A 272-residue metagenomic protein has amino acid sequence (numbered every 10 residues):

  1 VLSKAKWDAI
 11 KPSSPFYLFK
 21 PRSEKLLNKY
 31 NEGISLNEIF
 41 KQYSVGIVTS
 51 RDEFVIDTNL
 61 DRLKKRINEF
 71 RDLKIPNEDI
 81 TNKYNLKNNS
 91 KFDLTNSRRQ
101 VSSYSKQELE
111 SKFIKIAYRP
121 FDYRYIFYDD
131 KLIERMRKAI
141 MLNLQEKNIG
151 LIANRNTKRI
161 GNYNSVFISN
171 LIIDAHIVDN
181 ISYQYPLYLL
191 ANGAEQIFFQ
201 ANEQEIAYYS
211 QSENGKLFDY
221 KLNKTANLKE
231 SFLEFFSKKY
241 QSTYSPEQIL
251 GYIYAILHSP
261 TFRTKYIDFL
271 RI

Functional and structural regions predicted by a protein language model:
V1-I272: Sequence-level detector for compositionally biased, low-complexity segments
